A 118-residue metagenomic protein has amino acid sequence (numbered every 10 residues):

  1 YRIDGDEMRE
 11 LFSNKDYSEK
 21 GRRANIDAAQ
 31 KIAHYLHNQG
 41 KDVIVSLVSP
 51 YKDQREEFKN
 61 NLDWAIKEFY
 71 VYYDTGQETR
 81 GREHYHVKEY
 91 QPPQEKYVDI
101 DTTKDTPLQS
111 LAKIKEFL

Functional and structural regions predicted by a protein language model:
Y1-H34, N38: Conserved substrate/cofactor phosphate-moiety recognition/catalytic segment in nucleotide-dependent phosphotransferases
Y17-G21, N61-W64, Y85-V87: Short, hinge-like loop/turn segments at secondary-structure boundaries
E19-Q30, K52, P93, K104 (+1 more regions): Amphipathic alpha-helical transducer elements in NTP-driven molecular machines
K31-H34, E56, A112, E116: Surface-exposed alpha-helical segments enriched in charged/polar residues
H34-K41, N60-W64, Y90-P93: Conserved catalytic network of the ASCE P-loop NTPase/AAA+ motor domain
I44-V48, K59-E78, I100: Conserved phosphate-donor/acceptor-positioning beta-strand/loop module used by diverse small-molecule
V48-Q54: Conserved Walker A/P-loop ATP-binding site and its immediately adjacent core in helicase/helicase-like ATPase domains
Y72-L118: Small-molecule kinase domains that catalyze NTP-dependent phosphoryl transfer to phosphate-bearing small molecules
